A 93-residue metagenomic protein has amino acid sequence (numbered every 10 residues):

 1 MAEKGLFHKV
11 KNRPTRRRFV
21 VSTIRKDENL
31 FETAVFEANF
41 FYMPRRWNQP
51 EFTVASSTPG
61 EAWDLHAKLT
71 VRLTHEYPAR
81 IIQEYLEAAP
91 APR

Functional and structural regions predicted by a protein language model:
M1-V35, N39: Short N-terminal "domain-start" leader segments that mark the transition from disordered tails or signal peptides into
R13, M43, Q49, T58 (+2 more regions): Intrinsic-disorder/low-complexity coil detector
R17-F19, N29, F52, A67 (+1 more regions): Generic signature of intrinsically disordered, low-complexity, basic-rich segments and short cationic peptides
T33, A55, E76-P78: Generic detector of bulky aromatic hydrophobic side chains
E37-A38, H66, P92: Short intrinsically disordered, low-complexity segments
F41-D64, K68-L69: A short, exposed loop/beta-hairpin motif centered on an aromatic-Gly-Thr core
A67-I82: Short arginine-rich
I81-R93: Intrinsically disordered, low-complexity charged/polar segments
